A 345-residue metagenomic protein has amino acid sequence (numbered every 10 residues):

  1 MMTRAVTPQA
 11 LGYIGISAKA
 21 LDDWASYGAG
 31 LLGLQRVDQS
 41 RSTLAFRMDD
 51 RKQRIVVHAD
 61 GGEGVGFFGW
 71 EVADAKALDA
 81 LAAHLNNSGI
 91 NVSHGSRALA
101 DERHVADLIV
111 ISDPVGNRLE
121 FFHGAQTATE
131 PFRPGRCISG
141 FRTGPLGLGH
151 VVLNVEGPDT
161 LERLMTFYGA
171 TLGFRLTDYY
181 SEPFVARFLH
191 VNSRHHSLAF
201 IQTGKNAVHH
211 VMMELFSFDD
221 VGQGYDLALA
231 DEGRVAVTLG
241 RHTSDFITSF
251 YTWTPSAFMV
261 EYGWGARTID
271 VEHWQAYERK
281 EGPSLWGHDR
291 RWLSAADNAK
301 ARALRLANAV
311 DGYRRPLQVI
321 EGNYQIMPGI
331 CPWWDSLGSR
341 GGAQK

Functional and structural regions predicted by a protein language model:
M1-A83, N87-V110, L337: An N-terminus-focused feature that recognizes amino-terminal "leader" regions
M2-R4, N86-G147, R187-F188, E232-K345: Vicinal oxygen chelate
V6-Q53, N154-H196, A343-K345: Core segments of cupin and vicinal oxygen chelate
A10-K19, D60-N86, D107-S112, G147-P158 (+2 more regions): Vicinal oxygen chelate
W24-A29, L85, G116, L164 (+4 more regions): Conserved active-site tyrosine of GNAT-family acetyltransferases
G33-G66, N117-A125, T177-H209, E214-F218 (+1 more regions): Conserved short beta-strand elements that form part of the metal-binding/catalytic scaffold of enzyme active sites
I55-V57, G64-V65, D74-A77, N87-I90 (+9 more regions): Short, low-complexity, polar/charged sequence segments that are solvent-exposed and flexible
L99-V105, V110-D113, F122-A207, M213 (+4 more regions): Amide-forming acyltransferase catalytic core, primarily the GNAT-like/NAT-type and related acyltransferase folds
